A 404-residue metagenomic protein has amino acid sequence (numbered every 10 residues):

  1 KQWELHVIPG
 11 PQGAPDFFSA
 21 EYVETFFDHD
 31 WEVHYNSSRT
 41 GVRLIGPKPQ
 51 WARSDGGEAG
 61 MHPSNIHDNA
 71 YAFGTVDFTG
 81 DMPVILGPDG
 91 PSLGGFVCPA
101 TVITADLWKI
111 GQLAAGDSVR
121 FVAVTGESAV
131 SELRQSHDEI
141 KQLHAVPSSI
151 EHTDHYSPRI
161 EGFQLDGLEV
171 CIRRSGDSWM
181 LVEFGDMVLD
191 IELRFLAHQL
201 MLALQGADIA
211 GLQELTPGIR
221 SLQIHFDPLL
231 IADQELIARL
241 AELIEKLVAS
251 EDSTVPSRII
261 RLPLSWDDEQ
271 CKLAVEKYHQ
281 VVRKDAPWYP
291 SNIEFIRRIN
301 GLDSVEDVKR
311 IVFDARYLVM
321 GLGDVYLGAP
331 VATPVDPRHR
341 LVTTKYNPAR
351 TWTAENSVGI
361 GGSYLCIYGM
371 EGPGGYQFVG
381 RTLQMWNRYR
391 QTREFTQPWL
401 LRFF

Functional and structural regions predicted by a protein language model:
K1-F403: Conserved "landmark" site that anchors the functional core of diverse proteins
